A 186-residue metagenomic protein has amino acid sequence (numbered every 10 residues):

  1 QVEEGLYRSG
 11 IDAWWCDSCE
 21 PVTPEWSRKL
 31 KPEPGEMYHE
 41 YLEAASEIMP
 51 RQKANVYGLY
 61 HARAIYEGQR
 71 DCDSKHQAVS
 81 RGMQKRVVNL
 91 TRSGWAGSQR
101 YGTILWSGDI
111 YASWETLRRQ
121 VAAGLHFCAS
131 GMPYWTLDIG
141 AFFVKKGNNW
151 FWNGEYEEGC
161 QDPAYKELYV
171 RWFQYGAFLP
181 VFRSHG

Functional and structural regions predicted by a protein language model:
Q1-G186: Catalytic-domain carbohydrate-binding cleft regions of carbohydrate-active enzymes
